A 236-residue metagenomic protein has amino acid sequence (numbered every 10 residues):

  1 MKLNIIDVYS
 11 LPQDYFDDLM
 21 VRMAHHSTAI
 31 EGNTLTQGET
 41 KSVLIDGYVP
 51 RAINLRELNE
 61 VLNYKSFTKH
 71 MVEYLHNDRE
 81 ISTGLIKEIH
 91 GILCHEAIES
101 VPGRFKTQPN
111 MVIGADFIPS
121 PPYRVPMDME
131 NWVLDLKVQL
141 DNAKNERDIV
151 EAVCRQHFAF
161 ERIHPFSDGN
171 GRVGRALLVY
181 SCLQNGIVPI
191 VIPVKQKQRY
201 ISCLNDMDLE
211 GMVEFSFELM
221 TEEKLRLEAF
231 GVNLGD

Functional and structural regions predicted by a protein language model:
M1-D236: FIC/Doc superfamily catalytic core
